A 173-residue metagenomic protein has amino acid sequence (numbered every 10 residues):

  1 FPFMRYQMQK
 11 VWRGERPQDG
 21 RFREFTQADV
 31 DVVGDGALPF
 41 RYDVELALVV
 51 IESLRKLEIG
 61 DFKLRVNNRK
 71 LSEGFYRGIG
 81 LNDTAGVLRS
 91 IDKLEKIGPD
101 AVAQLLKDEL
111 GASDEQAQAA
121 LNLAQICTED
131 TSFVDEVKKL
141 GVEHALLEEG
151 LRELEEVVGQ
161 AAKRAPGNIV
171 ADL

Functional and structural regions predicted by a protein language model:
F1-G60, K70, A103-L173: Positively charged, Gly/Ser-enriched RNA/tRNA-binding surfaces
R65-G78: Beta-rich nucleic-acid/ligand-interaction surfaces
R65-V66, V87-I91, D172-L173: A generic structural motif
N68, D83, G98, E129-D130: Short, solvent-exposed helix-helix connector turns and helix-capping sites enriched in acidic/polar residues
G80-Q116: Acidic, His- and aromatic-enriched active-site or binding-groove loops in soluble protein domains that engage sugars
